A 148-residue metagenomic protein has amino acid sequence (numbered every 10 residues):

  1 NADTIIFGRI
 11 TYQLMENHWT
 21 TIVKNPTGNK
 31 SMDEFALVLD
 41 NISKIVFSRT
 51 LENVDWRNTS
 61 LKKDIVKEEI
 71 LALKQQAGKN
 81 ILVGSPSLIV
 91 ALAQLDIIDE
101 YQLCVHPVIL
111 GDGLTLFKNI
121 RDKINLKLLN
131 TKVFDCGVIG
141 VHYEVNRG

Functional and structural regions predicted by a protein language model:
N1-I97, P107-G148: Portal/gating segments that form or line small-molecule/metal binding sites
E100-Q102: Periplasmic plug
